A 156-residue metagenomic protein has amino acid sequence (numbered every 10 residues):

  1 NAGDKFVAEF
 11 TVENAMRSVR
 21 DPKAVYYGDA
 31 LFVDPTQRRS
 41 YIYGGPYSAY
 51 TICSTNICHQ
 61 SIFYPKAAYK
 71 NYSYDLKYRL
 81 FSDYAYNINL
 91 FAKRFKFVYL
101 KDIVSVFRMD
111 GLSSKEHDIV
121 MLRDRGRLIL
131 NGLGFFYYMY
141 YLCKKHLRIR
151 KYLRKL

Functional and structural regions predicted by a protein language model:
N1-E116: Nucleotide-sugar donor-binding/catalytic module of glycosyltransferases that assemble extracellular/cell-envelope
R17, R127, Y141: Charged/polar, solvent-exposed surface patches and flexible loops
I103, K115-Y138: Catalytic core of nucleotide-sugar-dependent glycosyltransferases
N131-K151: A transmembrane-helix-recognition feature enriched in membrane-embedded lipid enzymes and envelope glyco-/phospholipid
Y152-L156: Terminal low-complexity segments of carbohydrate-biosynthetic enzymes
